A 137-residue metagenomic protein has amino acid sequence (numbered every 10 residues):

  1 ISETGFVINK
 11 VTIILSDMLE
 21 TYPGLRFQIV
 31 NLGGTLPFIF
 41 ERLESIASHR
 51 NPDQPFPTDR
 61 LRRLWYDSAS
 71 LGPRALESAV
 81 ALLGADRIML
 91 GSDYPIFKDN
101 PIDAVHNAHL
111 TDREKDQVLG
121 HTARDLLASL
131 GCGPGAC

Functional and structural regions predicted by a protein language model:
I1-D59, R74-D86: Histidine/acidic residue-rich metal-binding segments in metalloenzymes
T4-F6, W65-A69: Short, flexible loop segments at the rims of nucleotide/cofactor-binding pockets, characterized by
D17, L25, T35-L36, Y66 (+2 more regions): Mid-to-C-terminal alpha-helical segments outside catalytic/metal-binding sites
R60-L64: Short, local alpha-helical segments
